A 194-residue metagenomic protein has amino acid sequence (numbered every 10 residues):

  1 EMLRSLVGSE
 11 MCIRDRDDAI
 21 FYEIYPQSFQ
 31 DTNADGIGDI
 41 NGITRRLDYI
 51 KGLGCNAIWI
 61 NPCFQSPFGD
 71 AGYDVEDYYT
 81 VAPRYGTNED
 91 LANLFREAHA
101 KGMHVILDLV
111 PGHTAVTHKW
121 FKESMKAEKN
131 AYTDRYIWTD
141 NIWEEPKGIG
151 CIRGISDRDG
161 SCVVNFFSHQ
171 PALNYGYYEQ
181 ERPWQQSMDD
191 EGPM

Functional and structural regions predicted by a protein language model:
E1-I13: Single conserved hydrophobic/aromatic residue that forms the stacking wall/gate of nucleotide- or nucleobase-binding
D15-F21, Y25, A71, A115-M194: Alpha-amylase-like alpha-glycosidases and glucanotransferases acting on alpha-linked glucans and related
A19-E23, A57, G102-I106: Structural preference for beta-strand elements that scaffold enzyme active sites
D31, Y49-N93, M103, P111-T117: Aromatic-lined carbohydrate-binding/catalytic grooves of carbohydrate-active enzymes
T32-T44: Short, polar loop/linker segments at the starts of domains and inter-domain junctions
D39-G42, G86-D90, E179-D190: Soluble or luminal CAZymes and related metallo-dependent hydrolases
I40-G42, D74-D77, K122-S124: Glycine-rich, phosphate-binding/catalytic loops in enzymes
